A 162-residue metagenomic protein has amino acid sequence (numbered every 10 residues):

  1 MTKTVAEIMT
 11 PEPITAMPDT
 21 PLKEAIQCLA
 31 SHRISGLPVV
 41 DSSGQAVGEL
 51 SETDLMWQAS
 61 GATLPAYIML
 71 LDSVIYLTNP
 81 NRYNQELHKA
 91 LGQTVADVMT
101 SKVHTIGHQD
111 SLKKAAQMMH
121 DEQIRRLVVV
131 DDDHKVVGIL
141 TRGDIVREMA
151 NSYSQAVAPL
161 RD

Functional and structural regions predicted by a protein language model:
M1-I34, V39-S42, A46-V47, D72-M118 (+3 more regions): Bateman/CBS regulatory modules and CBS-like beta-alpha motifs in cytosolic regions of diverse proteins
A30-R33, D54, T63, Q123 (+1 more regions): Residue-level detector of secondary-structure transition/capping positions
G48-S51, M56, R125, G138-I145: Short hydrophobic beta-strand motif reused across regulatory alpha/beta modules
L50-D54, Q58, A62, R82-Q85: N-terminal short leaders/motifs
M56-L71, I145-L160: A short, polar/charged loop-to-alpha-helix boundary motif
H104, H120-I124, N151: Alpha-helix capping at helix-to-loop junctions
H120-D121, R125-V128, D132, I145: Extended hydrophobic
D132-L140, M149-Y153: Charge-rich, low-complexity terminal tails
